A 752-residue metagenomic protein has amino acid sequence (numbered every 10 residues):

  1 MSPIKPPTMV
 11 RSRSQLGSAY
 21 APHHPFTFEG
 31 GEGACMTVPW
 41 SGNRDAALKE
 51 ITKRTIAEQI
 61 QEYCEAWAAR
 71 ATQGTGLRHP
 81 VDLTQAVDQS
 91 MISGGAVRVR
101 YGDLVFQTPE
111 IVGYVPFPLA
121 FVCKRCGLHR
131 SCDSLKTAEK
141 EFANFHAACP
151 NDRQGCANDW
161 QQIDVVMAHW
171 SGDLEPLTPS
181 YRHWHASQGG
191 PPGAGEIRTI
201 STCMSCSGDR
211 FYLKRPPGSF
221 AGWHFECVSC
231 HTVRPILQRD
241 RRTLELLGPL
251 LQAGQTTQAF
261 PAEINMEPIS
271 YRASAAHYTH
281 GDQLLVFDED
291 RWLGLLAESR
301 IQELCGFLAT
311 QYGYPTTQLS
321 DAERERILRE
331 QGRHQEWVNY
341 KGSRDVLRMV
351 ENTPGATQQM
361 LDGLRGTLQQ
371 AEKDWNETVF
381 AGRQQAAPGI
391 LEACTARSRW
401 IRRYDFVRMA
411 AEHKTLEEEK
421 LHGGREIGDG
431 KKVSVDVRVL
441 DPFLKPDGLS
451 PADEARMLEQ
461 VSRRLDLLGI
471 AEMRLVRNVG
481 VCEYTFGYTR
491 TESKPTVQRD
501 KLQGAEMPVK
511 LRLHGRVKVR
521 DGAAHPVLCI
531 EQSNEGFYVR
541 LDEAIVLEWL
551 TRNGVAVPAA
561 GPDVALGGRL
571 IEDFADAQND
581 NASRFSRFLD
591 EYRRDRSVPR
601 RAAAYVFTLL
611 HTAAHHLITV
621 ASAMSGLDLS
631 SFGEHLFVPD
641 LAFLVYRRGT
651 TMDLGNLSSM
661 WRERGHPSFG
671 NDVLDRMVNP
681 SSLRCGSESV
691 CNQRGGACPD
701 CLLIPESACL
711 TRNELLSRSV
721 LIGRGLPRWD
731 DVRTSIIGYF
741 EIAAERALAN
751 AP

Functional and structural regions predicted by a protein language model:
M1-A147, R153-Q161, V165-V166, D173-Y181 (+5 more regions): N-terminal alpha-helical interaction blocks
M1-Q61, H185, G189-R198, M204-T608 (+7 more regions): Charged, low-complexity interaction segments
P116-L119, F142, Q162, E196-T199 (+2 more regions): Residue-level signal for mature regions of secreted extracellular proteins and peptides
F121, V166-A168, L174-P176, W184 (+3 more regions): Subunit-assembly interface segments of extracellular/virion macromolecular structures
C123-C126, H146-R153, A168-H169, C203-C206 (+2 more regions): Short cysteine-rich clusters marking metal-coordination/redox-active sites
C132-D133, P176-L177, Y212-L213, V233-L237 (+1 more regions): Short, non-ligating residues that shape and space the ligands of small metal-coordination modules and catalytic
L135-F145, M167, S180-W184, P216-A221 (+2 more regions): Short cysteine/histidine-rich zinc-coordinating motifs and their immediately flanking basic loops
S187, G649, S658-P752: Elongated scaffolding segments in large macromolecular assemblies, built predominantly from amphipathic alpha-helices
